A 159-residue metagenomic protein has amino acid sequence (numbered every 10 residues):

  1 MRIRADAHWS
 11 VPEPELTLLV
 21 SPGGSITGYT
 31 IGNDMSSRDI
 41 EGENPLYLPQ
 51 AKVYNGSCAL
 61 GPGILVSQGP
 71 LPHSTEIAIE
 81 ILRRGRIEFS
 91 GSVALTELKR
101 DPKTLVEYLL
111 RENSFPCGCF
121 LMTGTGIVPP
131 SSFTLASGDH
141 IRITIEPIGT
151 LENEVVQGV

Functional and structural regions predicted by a protein language model:
M1-K103, E112: Glycine-enriched loop-and-adjacent helix/strand subsegments that border the catalytic/binding cleft of enzyme cores
G24, G85, T125, I145-P147: Residue-level detection of beta-strand-connecting loop/turn positions
G28, G61, G118, G124-G126 (+2 more regions): Glycine-centered flexibility sites
R38-G42, Y47, S67, R100 (+5 more regions): A broad, structure-centric signal for solvent-exposed, well-ordered loop/edge residues that line or flank functional
K52-I64, S131-V159: Charged, cofactor-coupling segments
D101-L135: A conserved acidic, glycine/proline-rich C-terminal tail/linker
